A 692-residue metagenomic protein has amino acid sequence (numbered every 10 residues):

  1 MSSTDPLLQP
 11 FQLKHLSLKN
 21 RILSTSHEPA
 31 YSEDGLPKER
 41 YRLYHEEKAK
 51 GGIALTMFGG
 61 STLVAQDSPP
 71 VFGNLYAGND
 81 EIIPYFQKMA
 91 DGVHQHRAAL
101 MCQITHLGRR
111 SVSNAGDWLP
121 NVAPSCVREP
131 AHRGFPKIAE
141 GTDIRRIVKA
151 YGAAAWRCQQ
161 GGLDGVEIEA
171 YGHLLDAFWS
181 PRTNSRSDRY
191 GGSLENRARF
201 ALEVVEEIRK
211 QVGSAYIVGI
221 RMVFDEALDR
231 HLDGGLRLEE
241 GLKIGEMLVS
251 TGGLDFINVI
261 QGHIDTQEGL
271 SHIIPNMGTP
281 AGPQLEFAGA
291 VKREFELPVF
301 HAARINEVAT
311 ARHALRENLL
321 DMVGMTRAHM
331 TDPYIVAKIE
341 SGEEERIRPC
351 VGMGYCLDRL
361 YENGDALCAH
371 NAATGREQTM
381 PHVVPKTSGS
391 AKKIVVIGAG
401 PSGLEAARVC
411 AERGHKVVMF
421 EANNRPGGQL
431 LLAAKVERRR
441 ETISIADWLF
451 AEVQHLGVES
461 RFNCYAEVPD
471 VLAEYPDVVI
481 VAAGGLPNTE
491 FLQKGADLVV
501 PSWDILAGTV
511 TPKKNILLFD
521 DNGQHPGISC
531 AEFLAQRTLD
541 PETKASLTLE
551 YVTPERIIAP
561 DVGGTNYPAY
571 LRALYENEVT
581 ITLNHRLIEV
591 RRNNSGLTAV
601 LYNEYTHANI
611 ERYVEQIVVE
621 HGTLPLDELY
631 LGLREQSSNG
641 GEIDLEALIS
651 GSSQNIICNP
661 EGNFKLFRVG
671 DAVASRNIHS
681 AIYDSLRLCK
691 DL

Functional and structural regions predicted by a protein language model:
M1-I397, P401, E405-E412, K416-V417 (+2 more regions): Flavin-dependent oxidoreductase catalytic cores
S271-M277, D321, L430-R438, P554-R556 (+1 more regions): Short beta-alpha connecting loops at secondary-structure transitions that line or flank enzyme active sites
F295, N318-L319, L456, G495 (+3 more regions): Short, structured coil segments at secondary-structure junctions
N371, L601-N603: Acidic/polar residues at beta-strand termini and the immediately following turn/coil
S388-F420, R461-Y475, A482-V562, E604-Q616 (+1 more regions): Rossmann-like dinucleotide/flavin-binding elements
K416-L456, G523-L587: Rossmann-like dinucleotide-binding cores of NAD(P)H-dependent redox enzymes
N594-V600: Short, hydrophobic/aromatic-rich segments at coil-to-beta transitions
